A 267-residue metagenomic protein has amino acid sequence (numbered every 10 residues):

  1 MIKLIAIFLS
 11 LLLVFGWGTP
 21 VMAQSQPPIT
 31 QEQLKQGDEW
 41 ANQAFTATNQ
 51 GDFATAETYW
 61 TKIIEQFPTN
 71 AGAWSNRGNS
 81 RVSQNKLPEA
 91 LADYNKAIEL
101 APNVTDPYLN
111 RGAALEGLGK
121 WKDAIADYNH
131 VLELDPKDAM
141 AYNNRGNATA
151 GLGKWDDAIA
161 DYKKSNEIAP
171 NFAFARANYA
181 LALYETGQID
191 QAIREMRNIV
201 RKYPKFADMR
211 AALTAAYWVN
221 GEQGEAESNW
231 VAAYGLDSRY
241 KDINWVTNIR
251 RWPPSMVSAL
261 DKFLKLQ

Functional and structural regions predicted by a protein language model:
I2, F15-T61, E65-Q66: N-terminal leader/linker segments that initiate helical-solenoid repeat arrays
Q24-G37, E225-Q267: Terminal, low-structured helical/coil segments at or just beyond the last alpha-helical repeat
L34, P68, P102, P136 (+3 more regions): Short coil turns that delineate tetratricopeptide repeat
D38-N49, T61, G72-S83, Y94-N95 (+6 more regions): Conserved alpha-helical positions within TPR/SEL1-like repeat arrays
T58, K62-E65, K96-E99, H130-E133 (+3 more regions): Conserved structural position within tetratricopeptide repeats
R201, A207, A211-K241: TPR/TPR-like (Sel1-like) alpha-helical repeat modules
